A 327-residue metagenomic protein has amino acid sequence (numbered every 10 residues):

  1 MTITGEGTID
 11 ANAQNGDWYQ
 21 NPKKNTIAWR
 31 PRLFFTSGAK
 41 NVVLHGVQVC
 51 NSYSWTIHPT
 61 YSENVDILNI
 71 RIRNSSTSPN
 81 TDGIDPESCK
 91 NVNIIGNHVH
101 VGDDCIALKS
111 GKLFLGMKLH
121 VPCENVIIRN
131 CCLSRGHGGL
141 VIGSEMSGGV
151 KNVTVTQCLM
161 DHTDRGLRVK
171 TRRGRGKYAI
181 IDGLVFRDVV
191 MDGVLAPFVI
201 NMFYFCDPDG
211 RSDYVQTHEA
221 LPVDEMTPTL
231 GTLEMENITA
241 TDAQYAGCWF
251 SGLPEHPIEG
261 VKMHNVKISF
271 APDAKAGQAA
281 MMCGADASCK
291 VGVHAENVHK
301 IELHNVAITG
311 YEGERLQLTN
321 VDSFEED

Functional and structural regions predicted by a protein language model:
M1-D327: Extracellular/periplasmic carbohydrate-active domains that bind, remodel, or depolymerize complex polysaccharides
